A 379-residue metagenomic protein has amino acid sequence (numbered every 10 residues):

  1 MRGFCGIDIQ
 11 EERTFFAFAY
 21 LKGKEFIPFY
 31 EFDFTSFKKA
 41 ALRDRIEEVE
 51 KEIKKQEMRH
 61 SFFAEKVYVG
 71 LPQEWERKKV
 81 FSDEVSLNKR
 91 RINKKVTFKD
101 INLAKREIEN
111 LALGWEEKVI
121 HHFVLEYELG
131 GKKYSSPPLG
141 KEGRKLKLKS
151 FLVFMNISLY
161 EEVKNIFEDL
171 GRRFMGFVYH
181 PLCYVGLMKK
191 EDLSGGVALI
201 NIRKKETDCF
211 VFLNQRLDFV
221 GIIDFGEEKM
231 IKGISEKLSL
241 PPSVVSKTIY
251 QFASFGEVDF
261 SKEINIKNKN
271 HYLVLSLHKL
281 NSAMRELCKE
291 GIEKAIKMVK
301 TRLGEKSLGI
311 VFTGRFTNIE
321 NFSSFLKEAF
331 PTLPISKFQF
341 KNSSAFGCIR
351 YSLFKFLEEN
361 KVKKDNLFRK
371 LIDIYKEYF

Functional and structural regions predicted by a protein language model:
M1-R13, L21-K66, L71-V197, D218 (+6 more regions): Nucleotide/phosphate-binding catalytic cleft detector across ATP-hydrolyzing and phosphate-transferring enzymes
T14-Y20, T207-V211: Short beta-strand scaffold segments in enzyme catalytic cores
F16, V69, F167, I234 (+2 more regions): Residue-level signature of catalytic and energy-coupling elements of molecular machines, predominantly ATP/GTP-dependent
R59, Q73, N165, F212-K289 (+2 more regions): Phosphate-binding glycine-rich/basic clefts of nucleotide- and phosphate-handling proteins, predominantly
Y68-W75, K204-E206, G314-T317: Core structural elements
G70, F212, T313-R315, F338-F340 (+1 more regions): Generic beta-strand/beta-sheet core signal
F98, S324-I349: Conserved phosphate-binding/catalytic loops in two-lobed NTP-binding clefts
A253-S254, E305-K327: Glycine-rich phosphate-binding loops at beta-strand->alpha-helix junctions
